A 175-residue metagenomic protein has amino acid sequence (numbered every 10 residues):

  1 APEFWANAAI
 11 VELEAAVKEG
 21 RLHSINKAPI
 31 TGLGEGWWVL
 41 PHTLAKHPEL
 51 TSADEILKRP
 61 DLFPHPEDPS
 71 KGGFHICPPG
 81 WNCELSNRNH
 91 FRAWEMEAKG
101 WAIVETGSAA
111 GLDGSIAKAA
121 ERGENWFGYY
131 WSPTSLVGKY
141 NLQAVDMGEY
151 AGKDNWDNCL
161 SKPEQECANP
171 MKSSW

Functional and structural regions predicted by a protein language model:
P2-A6, H75-W156: Ligand-binding pocket segment of bilobal, Venus flytrap-like solute-binding proteins
P2-L33: Acidic, polar ligand-binding/catalytic clefts
V11-L13, H23-I25, K58-P64, Y130-S135 (+1 more regions): Intrinsically disordered, low-complexity boundary segments flanking structured domains
K18-I25, P41-E49, P78-G80, I116-A119 (+2 more regions): Noncatalytic linker/hinge segments flanking ATPase motor cores
E19-L22, L44-A45, L57-R59, A93-E97 (+3 more regions): Short, low-complexity, polar/charged sequence segments that are solvent-exposed and flexible
R21-I76: A conserved helix-loop-strand patch within extracytoplasmic ligand-binding domains of the periplasmic binding
R21-W37, A109-G111, G138-W175: Periplasmic-binding protein-like
R59-L62, G72-F74, A119-R122, C159-K172: Proline/Glycine/Serine-rich low-complexity intrinsically disordered segments that serve as flexible stalks/linkers
